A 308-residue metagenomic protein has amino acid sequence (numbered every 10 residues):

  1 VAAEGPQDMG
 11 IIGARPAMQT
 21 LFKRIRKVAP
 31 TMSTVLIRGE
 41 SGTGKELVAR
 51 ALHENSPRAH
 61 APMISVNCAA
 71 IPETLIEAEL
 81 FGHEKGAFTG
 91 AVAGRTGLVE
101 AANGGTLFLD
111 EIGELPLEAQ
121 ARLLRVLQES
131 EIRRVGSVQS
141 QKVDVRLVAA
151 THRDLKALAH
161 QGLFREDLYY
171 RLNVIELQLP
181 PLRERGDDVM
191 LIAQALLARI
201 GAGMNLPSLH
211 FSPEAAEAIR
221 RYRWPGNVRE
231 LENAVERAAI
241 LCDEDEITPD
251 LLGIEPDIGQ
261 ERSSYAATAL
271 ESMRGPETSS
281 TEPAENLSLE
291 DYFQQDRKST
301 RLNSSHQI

Functional and structural regions predicted by a protein language model:
E4, D8, A14-Q19, S56-A61 (+3 more regions): Nucleotide-binding/hydrolysis machinery
E4, L163, S279-R301: Short, intrinsically disordered, charge-balanced linker/junction segments flanking boundaries in proteins
G10, K23-G90, E100-P116, P181-G186 (+1 more regions): Conserved post-Walker A coupling segment in P-loop NTPases
A29, L127, E131, G201: Conserved ATPase "switch" residues in P-loop NTPase domains
G86-A93, E129-R134, A157-L158: Short gly/ser/thr-rich secondary-structure transition/capping motifs
Q260-E285: Intrinsically disordered or compositionally simple regulatory linkers and C-terminal tails in signal-transduction
L302-I308: Single conserved hydrophobic/aromatic residue that forms the stacking wall/gate of nucleotide- or nucleobase-binding
